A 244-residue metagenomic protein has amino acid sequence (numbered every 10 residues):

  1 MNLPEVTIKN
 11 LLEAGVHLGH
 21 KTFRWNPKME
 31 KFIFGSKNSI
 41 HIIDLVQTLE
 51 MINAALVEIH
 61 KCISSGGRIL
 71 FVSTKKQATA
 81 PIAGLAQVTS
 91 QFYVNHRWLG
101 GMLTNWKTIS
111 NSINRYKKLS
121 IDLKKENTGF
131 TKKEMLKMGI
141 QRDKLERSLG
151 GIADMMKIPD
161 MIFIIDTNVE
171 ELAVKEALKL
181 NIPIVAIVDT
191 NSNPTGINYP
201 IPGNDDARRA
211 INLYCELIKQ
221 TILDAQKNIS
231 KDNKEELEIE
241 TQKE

Functional and structural regions predicted by a protein language model:
N2-R68, T74-K75, T79-D122, M135 (+3 more regions): N-terminal cationic and glycine-rich segments that engage phosphates or anionic surfaces
G15, F71, I162, Y214: Residue-level signature of catalytic and energy-coupling elements of molecular machines, predominantly ATP/GTP-dependent
I43, V72, I164-D166, I187 (+1 more regions): Conserved beta-strand segments of the P-loop GTPase G domain that flank and frequently precede/overlap
L56, R142, C215: Short amphipathic alpha-helical/adjacent loop interface patches that line ligand and macromolecule-binding sites
K76, T167-N168, N204-D205: Short, surface-exposed acidic/glycine-rich loop or hinge patches that mediate macromolecular interfaces
T89-T195: Long, charge-patterned amphipathic alpha-helical coiled-coil/hairpin "stalk" segments used as oligomerization
F130, E134-D143, D224-E244: Internal, active-site/partner-interface "lid" segment
L172-I229: Short glycine/threonine-rich loop/turn motifs
